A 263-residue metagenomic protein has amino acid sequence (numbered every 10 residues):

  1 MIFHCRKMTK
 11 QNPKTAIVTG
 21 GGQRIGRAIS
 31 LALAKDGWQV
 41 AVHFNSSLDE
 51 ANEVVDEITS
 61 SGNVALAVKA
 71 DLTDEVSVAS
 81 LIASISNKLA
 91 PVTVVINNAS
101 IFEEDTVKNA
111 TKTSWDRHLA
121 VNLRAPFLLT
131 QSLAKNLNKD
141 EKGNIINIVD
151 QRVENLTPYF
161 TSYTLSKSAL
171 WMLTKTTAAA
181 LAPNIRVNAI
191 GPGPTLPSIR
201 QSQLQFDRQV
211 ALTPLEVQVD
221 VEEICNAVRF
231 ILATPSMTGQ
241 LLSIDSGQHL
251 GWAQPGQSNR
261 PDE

Functional and structural regions predicted by a protein language model:
G22-R24: Conserved glycine-rich cofactor-binding loop
L33, W171, L181-T195, M237-I244: Conserved Rossmann-fold SDR core element
L48, K69-S80, K112, E222: The beta1-alpha1 cofactor-binding region of Rossmann-like NAD(H)/NADP(H)-dependent oxidoreductases
T106-V107, T111-L119, Q209: Substrate-binding pocket helix/loop in short-chain dehydrogenase/reductase
N144-A182, P194-T195, Q248: Catalytic loop of short-chain dehydrogenase/reductase
N155, T238-E263: Short C-terminal tail/terminal secondary-structure segment of NAD(P)H-dependent dehydrogenase/reductase domains
V221-I244, H249: C-terminal substrate-recognition "lid" of short-chain dehydrogenase/reductases
